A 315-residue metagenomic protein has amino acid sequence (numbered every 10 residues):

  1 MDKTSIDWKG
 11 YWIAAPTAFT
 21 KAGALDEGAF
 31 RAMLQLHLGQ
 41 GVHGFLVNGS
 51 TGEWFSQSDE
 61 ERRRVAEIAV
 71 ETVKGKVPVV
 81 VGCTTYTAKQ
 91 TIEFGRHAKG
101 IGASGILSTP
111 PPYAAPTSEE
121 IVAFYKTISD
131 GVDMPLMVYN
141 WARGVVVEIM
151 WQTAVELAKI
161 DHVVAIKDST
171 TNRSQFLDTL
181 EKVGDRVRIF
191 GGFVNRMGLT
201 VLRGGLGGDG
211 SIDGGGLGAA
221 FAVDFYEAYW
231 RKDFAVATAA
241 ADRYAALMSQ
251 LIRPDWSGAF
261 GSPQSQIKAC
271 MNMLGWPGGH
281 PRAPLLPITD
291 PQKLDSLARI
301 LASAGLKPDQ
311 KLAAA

Functional and structural regions predicted by a protein language model:
D2-E148, L286, K307: Active-site beta->alpha loop and helix N-cap motifs at the rims of alpha/beta catalytic domains
K3, D7, D213-L217, A259: A generic short alpha-helical patch detector that favors 3-5-residue windows in or near N-terminal regions
W12-P16, Q40-V42, G205, D209 (+1 more regions): C-terminal alpha-helical cap/extension of soluble enzyme domains
E27, R31-L34, W151, P291-L301: Short, amphipathic alpha-helical "lid/cap" segments that border enzyme active or binding sites
F30, R62, A66, T91 (+3 more regions): A general structural signal for well-ordered alpha-helical segments in protein cores
Q40, R64, I68-V73, H97-I101 (+8 more regions): Alpha-helical structural signal in soluble globular domains
D130-G131, A142-I252: Catalytic alpha/beta core domains of metabolic enzymes, predominantly
